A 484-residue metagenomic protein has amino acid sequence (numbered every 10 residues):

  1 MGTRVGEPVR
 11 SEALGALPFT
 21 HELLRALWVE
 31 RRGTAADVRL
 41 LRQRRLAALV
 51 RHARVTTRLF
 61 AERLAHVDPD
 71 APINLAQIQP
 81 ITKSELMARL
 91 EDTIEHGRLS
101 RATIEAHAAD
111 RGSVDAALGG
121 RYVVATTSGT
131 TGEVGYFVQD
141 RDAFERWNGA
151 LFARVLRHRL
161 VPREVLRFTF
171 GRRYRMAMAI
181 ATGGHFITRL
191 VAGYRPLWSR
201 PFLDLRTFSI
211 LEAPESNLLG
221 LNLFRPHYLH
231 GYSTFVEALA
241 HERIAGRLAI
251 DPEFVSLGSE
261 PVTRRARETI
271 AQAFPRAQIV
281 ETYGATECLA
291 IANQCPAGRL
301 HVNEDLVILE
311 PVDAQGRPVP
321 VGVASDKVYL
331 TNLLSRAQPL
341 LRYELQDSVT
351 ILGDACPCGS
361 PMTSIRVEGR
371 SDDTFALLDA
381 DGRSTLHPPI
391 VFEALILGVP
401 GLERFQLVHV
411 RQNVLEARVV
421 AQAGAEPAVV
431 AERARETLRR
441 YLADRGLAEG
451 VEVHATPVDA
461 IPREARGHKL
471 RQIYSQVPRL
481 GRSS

Functional and structural regions predicted by a protein language model:
M1-T126, E133-G171, L223, H227-Y228 (+3 more regions): Nucleotide 5′-phosphate-binding alpha/beta core
A53, T127, M176, L229 (+7 more regions): Residue-level signal for inorganic ion chemistry
D142-E145, L151, R175-F235: AMP-binding/adenylate-forming
R173-M176, K327, V414: Residues that mark the start of a beta-strand
S209-S216, P226-R267, V280-E287: Adenylate-forming
L229, Y329, L334-A337, L341-R445: AMP-binding/adenylate-forming catalytic core of the ANL superfamily
V262-A355: Conserved AMP-binding/adenylate-forming
P311, L330, L377, P462-R463: Hydrophobic beta-strand positions
